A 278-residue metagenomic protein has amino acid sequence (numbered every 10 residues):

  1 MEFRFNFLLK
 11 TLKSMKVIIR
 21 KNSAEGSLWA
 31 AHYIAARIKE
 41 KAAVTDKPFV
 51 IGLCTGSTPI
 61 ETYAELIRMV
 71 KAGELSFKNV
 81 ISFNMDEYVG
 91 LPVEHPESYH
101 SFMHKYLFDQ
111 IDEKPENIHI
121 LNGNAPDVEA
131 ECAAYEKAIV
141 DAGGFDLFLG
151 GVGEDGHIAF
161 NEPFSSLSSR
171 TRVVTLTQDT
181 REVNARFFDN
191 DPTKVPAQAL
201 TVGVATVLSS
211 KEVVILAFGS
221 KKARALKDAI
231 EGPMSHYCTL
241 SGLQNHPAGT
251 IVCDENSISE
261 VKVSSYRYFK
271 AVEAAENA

Functional and structural regions predicted by a protein language model:
F5-I51: N-terminal glycine-/serine-/threonine-rich phosphate-binding loop
L8, L75-L149, K270-A278: Ligand-binding beta-strand-loop-alpha-helix segment within the catalytic cores of soluble metabolic enzymes
E40-K71: Glycine-rich N-terminal segment of FAD-binding domains in flavoprotein oxidoreductases, spanning the beta-loop-helix
G52-G56, N84, L121-N122, L149-V152 (+2 more regions): Short beta-strand segments
A64-S76, Y99-S101, P163-R172, G232: A glycine- and small-aliphatic-rich helix-loop capping segment at beta-alpha/alpha-beta transitions that lines
G143-S168: Glycine-rich phosphate-binding loop
A159-V202: Class I SAM-dependent methyltransferase SAM-binding "motif I" and its flanking Rossmann-like core
V202-A205, S209-A278: ATP/nucleoside-binding phosphotransfer catalytic cores, i.e., glycine-rich phosphate-binding loops
